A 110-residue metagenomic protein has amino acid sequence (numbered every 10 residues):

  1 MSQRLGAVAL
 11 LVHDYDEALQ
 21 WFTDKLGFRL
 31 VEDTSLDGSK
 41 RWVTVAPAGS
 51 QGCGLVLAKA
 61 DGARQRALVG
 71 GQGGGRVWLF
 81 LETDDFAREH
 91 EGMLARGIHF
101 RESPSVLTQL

Functional and structural regions predicted by a protein language model:
S2, L10-C53, A95: Core segments of cupin and vicinal oxygen chelate
S2-R4, S50, G70-R76: Short glycine-enriched loop/turn motifs at secondary-structure junctions
A7-A9, T44, V77-F80: Short aromatic/hydrophobic contact patches that present stacked aromatics for nucleic-acid/ligand binding
H13-D16, A63-L110: Vicinal oxygen chelate
V31-E32, A46, A58, R101 (+1 more regions): Residue-level detector of conserved, well-ordered beta-strand and adjacent loop positions that form binding/recognition
A48-S50, A60, D84-F86: Generic structural motif
G52-K59, Q65-A67: Short, charge-rich, low-complexity interaction segments located in flexible loops at or near secondary-structure
